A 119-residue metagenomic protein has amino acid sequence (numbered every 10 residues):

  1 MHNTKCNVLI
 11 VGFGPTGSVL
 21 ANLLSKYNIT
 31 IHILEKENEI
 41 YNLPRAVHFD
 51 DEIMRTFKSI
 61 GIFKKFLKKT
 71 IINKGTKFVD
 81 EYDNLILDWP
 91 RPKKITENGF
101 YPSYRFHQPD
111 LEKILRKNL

Functional and structural regions predicted by a protein language model:
H2-T16, H32: Beta1/beta-strand and adjacent pyrophosphate-binding region of the FAD-binding site in flavoprotein oxidoreductases
H2-T4, S25, T70: Residue-level preference for beta-strand/loop junctions
G12, N28, G61: Conserved functional loop/turn residues at catalytic and ligand-binding sites
S18-V19, D51: Short alpha-helical segment within the catalytic ATP-binding CA
A21-N22, R116: A generic structural signal for short, well-ordered alpha-helical segments in conserved domains
L23-R45: Glycine-rich FAD pyrophosphate-binding loop
L43-R45, D50-N118: Active-site-adjacent segment of FAD-dependent monooxygenases/related oxidoreductases
